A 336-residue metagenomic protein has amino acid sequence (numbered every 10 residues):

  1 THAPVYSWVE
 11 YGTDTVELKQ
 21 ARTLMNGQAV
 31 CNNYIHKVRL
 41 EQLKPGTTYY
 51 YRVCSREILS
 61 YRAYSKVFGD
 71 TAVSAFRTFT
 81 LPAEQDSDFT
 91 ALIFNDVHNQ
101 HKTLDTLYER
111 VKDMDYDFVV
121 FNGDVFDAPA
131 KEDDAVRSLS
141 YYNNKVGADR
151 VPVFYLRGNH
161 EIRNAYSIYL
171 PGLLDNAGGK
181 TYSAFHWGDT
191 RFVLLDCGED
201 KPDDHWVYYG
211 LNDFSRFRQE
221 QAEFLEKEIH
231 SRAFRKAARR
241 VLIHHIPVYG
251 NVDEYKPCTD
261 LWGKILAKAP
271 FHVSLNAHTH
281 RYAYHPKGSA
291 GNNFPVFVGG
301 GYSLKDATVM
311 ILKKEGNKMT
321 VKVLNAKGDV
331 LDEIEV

Functional and structural regions predicted by a protein language model:
T1-I93, H98, E109-D115, E315-V336: Acidic, histidine-bearing metal-coordination/catalytic regions of metal-dependent phosphoesterases
P4, V97-Q100, V125-A128, N159-R163 (+5 more regions): Solvent-exposed loop/turn segments at secondary-structure junctions within structured extracellular/periplasmic domains
M25, R39, V53-T78, E132-H230 (+3 more regions): Extended active-site neighborhood of metal-dependent phosphoesterases/phosphodiesterases
S87-A165: Conserved, compact domain cores that house catalytic/ligand-binding motifs in diverse enzymes and effector modules
D88-F89, D117, Y182, D189-T190 (+1 more regions): Alpha/beta-hydrolase fold active-site loops
L92-N95, F118-D124, V151-N159, V241-H245 (+2 more regions): Active-site neighborhood of phospho(di)ester-bond hydrolases with catalytic His/Asp-centered motifs
F126, I229-N251: Short acidic, glycine-rich surface-loop motifs adjacent to enzyme active sites
V252-C258: Active-site His/acidic residue clusters
